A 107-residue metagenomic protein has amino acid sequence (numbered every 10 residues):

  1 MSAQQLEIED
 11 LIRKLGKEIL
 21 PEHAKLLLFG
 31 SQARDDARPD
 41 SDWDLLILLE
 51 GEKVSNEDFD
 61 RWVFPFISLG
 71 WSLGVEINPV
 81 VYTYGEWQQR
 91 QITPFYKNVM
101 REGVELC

Functional and structural regions predicted by a protein language model:
M1-L27, A33-P39, L49-C107: Catalytic core of pol beta-like nucleotidyltransferases
D44-L48: Short beta-strand->loop micro-motif that forms the acidic, two-metal-ion catalytic signature in nucleotide-processing
